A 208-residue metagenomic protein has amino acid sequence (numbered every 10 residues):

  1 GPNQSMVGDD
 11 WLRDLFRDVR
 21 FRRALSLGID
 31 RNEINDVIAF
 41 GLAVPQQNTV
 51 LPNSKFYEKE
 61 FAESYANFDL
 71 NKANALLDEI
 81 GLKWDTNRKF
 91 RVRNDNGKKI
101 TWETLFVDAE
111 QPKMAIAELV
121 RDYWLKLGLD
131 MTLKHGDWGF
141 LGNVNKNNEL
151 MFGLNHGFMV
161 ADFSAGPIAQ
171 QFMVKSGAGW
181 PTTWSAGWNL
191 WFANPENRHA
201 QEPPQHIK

Functional and structural regions predicted by a protein language model:
G1-F40, V44-P45, T49, N53-K208: Extracytoplasmic/periplasmic ligand-capture domains
